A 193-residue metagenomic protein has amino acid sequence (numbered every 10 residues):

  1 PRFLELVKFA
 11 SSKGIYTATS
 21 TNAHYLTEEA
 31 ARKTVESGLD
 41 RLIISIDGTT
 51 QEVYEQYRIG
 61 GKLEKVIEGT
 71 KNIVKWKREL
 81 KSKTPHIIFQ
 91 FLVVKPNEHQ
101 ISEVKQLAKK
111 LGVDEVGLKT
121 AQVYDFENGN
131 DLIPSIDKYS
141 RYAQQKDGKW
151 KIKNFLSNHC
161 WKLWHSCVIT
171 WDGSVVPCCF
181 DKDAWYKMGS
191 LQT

Functional and structural regions predicted by a protein language model:
P1-K119: Radical SAM/AdoMet-radical enzyme domain recognition
K33, S37, V66-N72, E127-R141 (+1 more regions): Short secondary-structure transition/capping segments
K75-S82, H86, K109-L111, V116-G117 (+3 more regions): C-terminal accessory region of radical SAM enzymes
P96, Q122-F126, C167: Short, catalytically relevant binding-site loops at active-site mouths
W161-L163: Short, small/polar residue-rich loop motifs at catalytic or cofactor-binding pockets
I169-D172: Short, acidic, Ser/Thr-enriched surface-loop or helix-capping motifs
